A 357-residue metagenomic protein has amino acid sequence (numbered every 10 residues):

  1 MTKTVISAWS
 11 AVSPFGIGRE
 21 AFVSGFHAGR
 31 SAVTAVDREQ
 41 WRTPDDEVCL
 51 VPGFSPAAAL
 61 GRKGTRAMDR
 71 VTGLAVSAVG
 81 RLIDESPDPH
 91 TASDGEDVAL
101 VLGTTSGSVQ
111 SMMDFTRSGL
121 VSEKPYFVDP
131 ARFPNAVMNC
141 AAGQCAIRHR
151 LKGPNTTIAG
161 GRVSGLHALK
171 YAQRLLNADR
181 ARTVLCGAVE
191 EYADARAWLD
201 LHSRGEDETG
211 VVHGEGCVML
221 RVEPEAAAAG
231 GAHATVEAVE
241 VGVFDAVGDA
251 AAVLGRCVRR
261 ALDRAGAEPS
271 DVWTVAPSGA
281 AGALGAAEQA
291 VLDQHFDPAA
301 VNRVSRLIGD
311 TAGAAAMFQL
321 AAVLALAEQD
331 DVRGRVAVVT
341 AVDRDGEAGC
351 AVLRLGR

Functional and structural regions predicted by a protein language model:
M1, E85-G103, F115-P130, L151-P154 (+5 more regions): Structural signature of cysteine-dependent C-C bond-forming condensing enzymes
K3-S7, V12, E20, S24-V36 (+4 more regions): Condensing-enzyme catalytic core mediating Claisen C-C bond formation in acyl metabolism
V5-I6, H27-Q144, R148-H149, E268-F296: Conserved beta-ketoacyl condensing-enzyme motif
R62-G80, P130-N135, N155-H167, E206-V218 (+3 more regions): Active-site pocket-shaping loop/turn-to-helix segments
A75-P87, M138-A141, A146-H149, N155-G187 (+2 more regions): Active-site-proximal alpha-helical scaffold in enzymes
T104-G107, G161-S164, V189-A193, E240-F244 (+3 more regions): Acidic, glycine-rich active-site loops and adjacent beta-strand->loop/helix elements that engage anionic groups
S111-D114, A168, A195-D200, A287 (+1 more regions): Short acidic, glycine/serine/threonine-rich loops at helix termini
R182-Y192, R196-S203: Glycine-rich anion/phosphate-binding loop at the beta-strand->alpha-helix junction
